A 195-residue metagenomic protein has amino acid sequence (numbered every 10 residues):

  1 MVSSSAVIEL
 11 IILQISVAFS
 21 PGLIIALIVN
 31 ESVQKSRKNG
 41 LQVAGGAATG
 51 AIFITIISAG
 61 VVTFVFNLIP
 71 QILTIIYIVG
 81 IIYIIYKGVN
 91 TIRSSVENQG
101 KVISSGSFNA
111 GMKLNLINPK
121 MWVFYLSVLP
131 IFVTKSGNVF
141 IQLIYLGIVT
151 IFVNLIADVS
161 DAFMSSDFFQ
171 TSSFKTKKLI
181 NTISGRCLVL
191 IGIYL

Functional and structural regions predicted by a protein language model:
M1, T74, Y86-L126, F169-I183: Alpha-helical multi-pass membrane helix bundles of inner-membrane/thylakoid proteins, especially permease cores
V2-Q71, S127-L146: Juxtamembrane transmembrane-helix termini in multi-pass membrane transport proteins
I8-L13, G46, I82, N109-K113 (+1 more regions): Short alpha-helical transmembrane interface motifs in multi-pass membrane proteins
I15, F19, I52-F53, V89 (+3 more regions): Hydrophobic/aromatic residues within the transmembrane alpha-helices of Major Facilitator Superfamily
T55-A59, I117-V128, C187-L195: Hydrophobic alpha-helical transmembrane segments in multi-pass integral membrane proteins
N67-V96, N154-A157, D161, S172-L195: Selective transmembrane alpha-helices of multi-pass membrane proteins
I144-S165: Hydrophobic alpha-helical transmembrane segments of multi-pass membrane transport proteins, especially secondary
